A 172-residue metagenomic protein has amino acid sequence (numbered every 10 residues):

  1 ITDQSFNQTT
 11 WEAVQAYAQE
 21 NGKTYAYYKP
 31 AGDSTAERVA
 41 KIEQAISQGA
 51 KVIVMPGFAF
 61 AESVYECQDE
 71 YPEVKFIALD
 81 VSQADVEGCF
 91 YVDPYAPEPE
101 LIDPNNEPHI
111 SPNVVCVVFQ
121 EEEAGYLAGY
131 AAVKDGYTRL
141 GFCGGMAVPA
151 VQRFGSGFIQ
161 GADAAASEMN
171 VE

Functional and structural regions predicted by a protein language model:
I1-E172: A residue-level marker of the well-folded mature domains of exported/periplasmic proteins
